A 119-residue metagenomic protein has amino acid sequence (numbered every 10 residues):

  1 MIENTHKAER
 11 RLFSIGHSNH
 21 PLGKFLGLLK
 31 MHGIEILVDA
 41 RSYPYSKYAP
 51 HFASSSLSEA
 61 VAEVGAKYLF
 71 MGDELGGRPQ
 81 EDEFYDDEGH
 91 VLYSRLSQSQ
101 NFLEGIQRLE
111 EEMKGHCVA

Functional and structural regions predicted by a protein language model:
I2-A119: Residues lining hydrophobic/aromatic ligand-binding pockets adjacent to catalytic sites
